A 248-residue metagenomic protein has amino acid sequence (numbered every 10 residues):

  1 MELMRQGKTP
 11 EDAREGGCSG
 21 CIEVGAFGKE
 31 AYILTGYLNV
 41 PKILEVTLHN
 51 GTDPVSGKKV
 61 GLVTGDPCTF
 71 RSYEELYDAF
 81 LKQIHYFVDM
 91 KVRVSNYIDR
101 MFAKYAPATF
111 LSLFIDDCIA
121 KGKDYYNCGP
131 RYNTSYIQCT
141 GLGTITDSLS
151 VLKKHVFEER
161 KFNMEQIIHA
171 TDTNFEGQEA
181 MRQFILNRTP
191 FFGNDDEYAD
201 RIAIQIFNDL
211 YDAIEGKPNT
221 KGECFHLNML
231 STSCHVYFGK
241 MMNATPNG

Functional and structural regions predicted by a protein language model:
M1-T144, S148-G248: Conserved catalytic cores of very large enzyme subunits
